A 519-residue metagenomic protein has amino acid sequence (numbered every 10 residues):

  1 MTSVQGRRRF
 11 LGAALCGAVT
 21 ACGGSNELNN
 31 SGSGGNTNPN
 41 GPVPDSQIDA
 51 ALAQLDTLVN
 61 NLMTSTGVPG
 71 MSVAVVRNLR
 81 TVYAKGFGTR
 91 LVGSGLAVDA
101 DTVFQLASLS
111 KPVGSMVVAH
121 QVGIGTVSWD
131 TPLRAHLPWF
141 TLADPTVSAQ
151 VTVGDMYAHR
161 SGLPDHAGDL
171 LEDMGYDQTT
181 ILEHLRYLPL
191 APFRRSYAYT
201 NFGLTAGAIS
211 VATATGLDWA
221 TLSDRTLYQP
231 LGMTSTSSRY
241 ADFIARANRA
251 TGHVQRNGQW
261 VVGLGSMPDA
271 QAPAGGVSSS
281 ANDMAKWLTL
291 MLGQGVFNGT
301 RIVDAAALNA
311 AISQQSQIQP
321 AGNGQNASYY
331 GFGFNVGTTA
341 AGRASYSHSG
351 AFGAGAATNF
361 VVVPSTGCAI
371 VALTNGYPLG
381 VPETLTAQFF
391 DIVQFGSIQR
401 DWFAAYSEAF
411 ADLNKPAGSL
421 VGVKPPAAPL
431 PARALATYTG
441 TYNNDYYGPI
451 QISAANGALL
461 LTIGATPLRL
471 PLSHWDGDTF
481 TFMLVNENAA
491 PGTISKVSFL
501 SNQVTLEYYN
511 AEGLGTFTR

Functional and structural regions predicted by a protein language model:
M1-G17: N-terminal secretory signal peptides and thylakoid transit peptides that target proteins across membranes
G12-S46: Bacterial Sec-dependent N-terminal signal peptides
D45-F104, G123-S128, H136, L142-A143 (+2 more regions): Short, conserved catalytic-motif segment at the N-terminal edge
T89-L91, D144-F360: Short, surface-exposed loop or secondary-structure junction motifs that flank catalytic or metal-binding residues
T89-V92, Y377-L379, E512: A short acidic/small-residue loop/turn micro-motif
N335-T339, V361-S365, S453-A455, W475 (+1 more regions): Short beta-strand micro-motifs enriched in acidic
T358-V361, T366-N375: Short, well-ordered beta-strand elements
A387-R519: Peripheral terminal and inter-domain segments
